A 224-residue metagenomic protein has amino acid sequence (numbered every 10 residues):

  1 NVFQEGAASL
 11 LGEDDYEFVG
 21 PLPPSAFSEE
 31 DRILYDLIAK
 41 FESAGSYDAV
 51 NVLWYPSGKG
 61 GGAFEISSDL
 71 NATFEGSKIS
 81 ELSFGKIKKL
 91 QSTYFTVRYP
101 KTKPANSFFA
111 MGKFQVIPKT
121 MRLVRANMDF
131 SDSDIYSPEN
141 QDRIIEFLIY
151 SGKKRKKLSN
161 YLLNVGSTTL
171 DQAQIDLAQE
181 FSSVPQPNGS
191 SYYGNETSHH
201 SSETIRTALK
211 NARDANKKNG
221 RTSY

Functional and structural regions predicted by a protein language model:
V2-I135, N140-Y224: Cell-wall polysaccharide-cleaving catalytic domain and substrate-binding groove, primarily in peptidoglycan/chitin
